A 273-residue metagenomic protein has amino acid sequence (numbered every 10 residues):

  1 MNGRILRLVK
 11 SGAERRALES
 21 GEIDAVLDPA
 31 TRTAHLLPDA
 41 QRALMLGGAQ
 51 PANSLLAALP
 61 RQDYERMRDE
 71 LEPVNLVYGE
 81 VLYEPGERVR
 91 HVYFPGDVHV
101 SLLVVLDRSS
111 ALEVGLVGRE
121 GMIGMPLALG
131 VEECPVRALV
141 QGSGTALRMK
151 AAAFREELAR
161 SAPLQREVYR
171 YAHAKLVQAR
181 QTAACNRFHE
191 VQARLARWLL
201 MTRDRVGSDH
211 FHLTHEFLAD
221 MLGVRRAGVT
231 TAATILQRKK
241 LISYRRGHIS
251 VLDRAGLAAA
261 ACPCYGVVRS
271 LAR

Functional and structural regions predicted by a protein language model:
M1-Q50: PAS-family sensory modules
L55-Y93, D97: Regulatory nucleotide-sensing modules
A58, L116, R148, H212 (+1 more regions): Short aromatic/basic micro-patch
E80-G142: Cyclic nucleotide-binding regulatory domains
H99, G144-A146, H248: Structural motif
G115-H173, V177, Q181: Cyclic-nucleotide recognition modules
Q141-S143, L158-V224: Polybasic "coupling" helices that flank or enter modular domains
M201-R273: Phosphate-/nucleic-acid-contacting segments
